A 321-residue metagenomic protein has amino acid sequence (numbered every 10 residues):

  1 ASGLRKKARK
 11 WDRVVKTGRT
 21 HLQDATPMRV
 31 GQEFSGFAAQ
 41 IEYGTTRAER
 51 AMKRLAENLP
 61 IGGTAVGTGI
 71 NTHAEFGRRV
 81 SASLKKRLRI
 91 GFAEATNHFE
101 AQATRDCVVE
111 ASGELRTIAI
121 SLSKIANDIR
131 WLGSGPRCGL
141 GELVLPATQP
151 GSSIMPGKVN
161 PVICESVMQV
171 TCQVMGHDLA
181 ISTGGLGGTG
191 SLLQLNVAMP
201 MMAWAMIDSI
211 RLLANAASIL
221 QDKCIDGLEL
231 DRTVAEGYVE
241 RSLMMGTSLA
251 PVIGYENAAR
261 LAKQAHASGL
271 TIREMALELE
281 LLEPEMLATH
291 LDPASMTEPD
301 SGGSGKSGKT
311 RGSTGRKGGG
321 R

Functional and structural regions predicted by a protein language model:
A1-R321: Conserved, well-structured ligand/cofactor-binding cores
